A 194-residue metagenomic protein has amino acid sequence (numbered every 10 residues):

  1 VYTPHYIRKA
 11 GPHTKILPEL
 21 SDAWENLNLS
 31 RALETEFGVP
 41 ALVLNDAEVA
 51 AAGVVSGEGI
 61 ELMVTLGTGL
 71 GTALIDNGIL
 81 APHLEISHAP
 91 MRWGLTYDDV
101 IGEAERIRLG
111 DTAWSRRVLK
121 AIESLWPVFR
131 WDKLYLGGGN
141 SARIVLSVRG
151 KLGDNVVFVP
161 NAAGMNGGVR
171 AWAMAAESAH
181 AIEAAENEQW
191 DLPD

Functional and structural regions predicted by a protein language model:
Y2-G53, I60, V100, S147-G168 (+1 more regions): Glycine-rich phosphate-binding loop and adjoining helix at the ATP-binding site of ATP-dependent phosphoryl-transfer
K9-A10, I75-I79: Short acidic-glycine loop/turn motifs at beta-strand connectors
L27-A50, L80-K120: Glycine-rich phosphate-binding loop plus the immediately following alpha-helix
A52, L70-D76: Short beta-strand scaffold segments in enzyme catalytic cores
E61-T65, Y135: Short glycine-aspartate micro-motif
L66-T68, G138-G139: Short secondary-structure boundary segments
G67-L70, I86-G94, N161-N166: Short, acidic/turn-prone active-site loops that include or flank metal/cofactor- and phosphate-binding residues
G94-Y135, G139-P193: Adenine-nucleotide phosphate-binding core of ATP-dependent small-molecule kinases
